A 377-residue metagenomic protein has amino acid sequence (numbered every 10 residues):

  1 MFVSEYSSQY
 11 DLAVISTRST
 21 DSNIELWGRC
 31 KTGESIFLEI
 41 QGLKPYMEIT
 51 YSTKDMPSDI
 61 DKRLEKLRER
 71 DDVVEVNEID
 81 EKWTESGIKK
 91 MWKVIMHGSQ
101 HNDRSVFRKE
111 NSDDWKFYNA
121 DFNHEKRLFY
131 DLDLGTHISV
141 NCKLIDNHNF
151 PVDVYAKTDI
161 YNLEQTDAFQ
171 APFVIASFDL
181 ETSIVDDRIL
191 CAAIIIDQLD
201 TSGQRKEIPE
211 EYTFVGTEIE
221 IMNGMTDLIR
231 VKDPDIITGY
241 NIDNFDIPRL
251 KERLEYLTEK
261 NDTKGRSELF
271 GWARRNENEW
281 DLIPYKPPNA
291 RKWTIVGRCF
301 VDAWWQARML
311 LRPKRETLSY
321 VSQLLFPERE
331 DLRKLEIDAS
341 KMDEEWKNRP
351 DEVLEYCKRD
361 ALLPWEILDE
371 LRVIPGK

Functional and structural regions predicted by a protein language model:
M1-C299, A303, M309-K377: The two-metal-ion catalytic cores of nucleic-acid processing enzymes
